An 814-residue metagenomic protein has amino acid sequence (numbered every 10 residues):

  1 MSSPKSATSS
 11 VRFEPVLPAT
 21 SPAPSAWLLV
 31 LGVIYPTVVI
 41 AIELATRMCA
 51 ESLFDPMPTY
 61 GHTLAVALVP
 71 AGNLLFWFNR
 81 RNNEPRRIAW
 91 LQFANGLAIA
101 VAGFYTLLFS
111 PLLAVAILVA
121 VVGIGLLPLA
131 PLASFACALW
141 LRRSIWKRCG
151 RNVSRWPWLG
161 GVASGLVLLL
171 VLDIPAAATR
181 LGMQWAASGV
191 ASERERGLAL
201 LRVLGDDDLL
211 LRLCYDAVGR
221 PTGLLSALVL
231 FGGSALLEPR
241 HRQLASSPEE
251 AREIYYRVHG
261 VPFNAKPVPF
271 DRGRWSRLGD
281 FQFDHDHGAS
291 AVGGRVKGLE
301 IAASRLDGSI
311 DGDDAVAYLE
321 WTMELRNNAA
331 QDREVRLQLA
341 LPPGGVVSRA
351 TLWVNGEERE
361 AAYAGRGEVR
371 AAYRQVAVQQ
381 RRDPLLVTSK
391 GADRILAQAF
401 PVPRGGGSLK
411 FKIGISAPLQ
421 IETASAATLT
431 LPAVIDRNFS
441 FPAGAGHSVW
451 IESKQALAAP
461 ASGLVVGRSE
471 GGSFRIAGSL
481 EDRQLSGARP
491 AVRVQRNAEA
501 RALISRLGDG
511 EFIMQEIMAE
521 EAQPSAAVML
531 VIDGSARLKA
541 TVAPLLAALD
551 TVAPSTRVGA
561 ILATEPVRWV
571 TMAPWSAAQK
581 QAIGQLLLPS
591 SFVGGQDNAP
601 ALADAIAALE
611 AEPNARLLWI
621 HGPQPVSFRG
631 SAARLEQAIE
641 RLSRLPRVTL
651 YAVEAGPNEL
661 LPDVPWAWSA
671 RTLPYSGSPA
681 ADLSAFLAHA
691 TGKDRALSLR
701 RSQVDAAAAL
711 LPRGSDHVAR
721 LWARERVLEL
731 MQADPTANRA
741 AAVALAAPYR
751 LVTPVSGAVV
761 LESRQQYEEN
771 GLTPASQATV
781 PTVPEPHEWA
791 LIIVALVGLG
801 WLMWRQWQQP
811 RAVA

Functional and structural regions predicted by a protein language model:
W27-V66, N79-Y105, S110-A114, V122-C137 (+8 more regions): Exposed acidic/Ser/Thr-rich ligand/metal-binding surfaces
S164-L166, L170-D314: N-terminal, polar/Ser/Thr-rich
R274-L319, A377-D393, R493-M518: Edge strands and adjacent loops of beta-rich recognition modules
I310, E324-Q331, L339-L341: Asparagine-centered strand-capping/turn motif at beta-strand->loop junctions
L319-N327, F411-I413: Short, well-ordered beta-strand segments enriched in hydrophobic/aromatic residues
R349-G391, V402-P403, G414-P524, V528 (+3 more regions): An acidic, Ser/Thr-enriched
E785-G800: A short, hydrophobic C-terminal helix/tail in secreted or cell-surface proteins
L799-A814: C-terminal membrane-anchoring or membrane-association module
